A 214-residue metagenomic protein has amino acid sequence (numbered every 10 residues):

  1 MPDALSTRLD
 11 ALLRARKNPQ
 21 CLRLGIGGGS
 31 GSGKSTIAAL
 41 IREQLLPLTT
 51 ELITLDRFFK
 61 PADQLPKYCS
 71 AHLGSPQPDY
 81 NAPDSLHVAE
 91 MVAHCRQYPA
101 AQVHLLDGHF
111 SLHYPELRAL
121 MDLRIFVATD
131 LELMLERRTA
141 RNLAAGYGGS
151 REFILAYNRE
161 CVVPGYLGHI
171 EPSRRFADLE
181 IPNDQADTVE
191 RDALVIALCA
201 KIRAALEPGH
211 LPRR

Functional and structural regions predicted by a protein language model:
M1-R16, A100-A101, A140-A144, P164-R214: NTP-dependent small-molecule kinase module
R23-G25: Short hydrophobic/aromatic beta-strand immediately N-terminal to the Walker A/P-loop
G29: P-loop (Walker A) phosphate-binding loop of NTP-binding proteins
K34: Conserved lysine of the Walker
I37: Hydrophobic positions on the alpha1 helix immediately C-terminal to the Walker A/P-loop
E43-L52: Post-Walker A helix-loop "phosphate-sensing" segment adjacent to the P-loop in P-loop NTPases
E51-T54, F59-L106: Conserved nucleotide-sensing/catalytic segment adjacent to the nucleotide-binding pocket in NTP-handling enzymes
L106-A145: ATP-dependent NMP and nucleoside kinases share a basic, alpha-helical "lid"
